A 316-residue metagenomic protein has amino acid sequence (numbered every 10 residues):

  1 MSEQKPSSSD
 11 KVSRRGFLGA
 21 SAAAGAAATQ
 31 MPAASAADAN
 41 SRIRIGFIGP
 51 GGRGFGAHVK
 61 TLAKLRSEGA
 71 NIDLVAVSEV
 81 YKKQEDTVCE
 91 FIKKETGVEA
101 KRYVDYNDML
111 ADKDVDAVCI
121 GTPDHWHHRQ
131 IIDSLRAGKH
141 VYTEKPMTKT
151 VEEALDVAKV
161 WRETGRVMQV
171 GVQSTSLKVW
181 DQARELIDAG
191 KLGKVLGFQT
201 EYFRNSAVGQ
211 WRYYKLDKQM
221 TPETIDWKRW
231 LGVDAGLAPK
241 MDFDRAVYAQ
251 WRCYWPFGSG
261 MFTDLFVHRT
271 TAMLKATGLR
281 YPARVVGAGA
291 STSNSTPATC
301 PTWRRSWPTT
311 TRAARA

Functional and structural regions predicted by a protein language model:
S2-T143, E152-V167: N-terminal glycine-/serine-/threonine-rich beta1-alpha1-beta2 phosphate-ribose binding loop of Rossmann-like
A36, E85, D124-W126, Y142 (+9 more regions): Tryptophan-centric aromatic hotspots in well-structured domains and transmembrane helices
G56, H128, I132, L155 (+3 more regions): A structural signal for well-ordered alpha-helical segments within the folded catalytic domains of diverse enzymes
A76-S78, C119, L196-Q199, L231 (+1 more regions): Residues embedded in well-ordered beta-strands within globular domains across many folds
I120, P146, V172, F262: Glycine- and other small-residue-rich loops at beta-strand/loop junctions that grip anionic moieties
H140-Y142, T148-T224, R229: A contiguous active-site-proximal alpha/beta segment in oxidoreductase catalytic domains
M220, T224-R315: Rossmann-like dinucleotide-binding domain that binds NAD(P)(H)
